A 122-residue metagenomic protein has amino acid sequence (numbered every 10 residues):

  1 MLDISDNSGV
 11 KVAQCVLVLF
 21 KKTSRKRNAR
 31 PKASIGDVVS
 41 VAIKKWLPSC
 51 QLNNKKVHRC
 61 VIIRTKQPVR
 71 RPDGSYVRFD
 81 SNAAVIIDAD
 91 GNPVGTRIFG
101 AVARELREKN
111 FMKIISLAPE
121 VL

Functional and structural regions predicted by a protein language model:
M1-L122: Ribosome-associated RNA-binding proteins
